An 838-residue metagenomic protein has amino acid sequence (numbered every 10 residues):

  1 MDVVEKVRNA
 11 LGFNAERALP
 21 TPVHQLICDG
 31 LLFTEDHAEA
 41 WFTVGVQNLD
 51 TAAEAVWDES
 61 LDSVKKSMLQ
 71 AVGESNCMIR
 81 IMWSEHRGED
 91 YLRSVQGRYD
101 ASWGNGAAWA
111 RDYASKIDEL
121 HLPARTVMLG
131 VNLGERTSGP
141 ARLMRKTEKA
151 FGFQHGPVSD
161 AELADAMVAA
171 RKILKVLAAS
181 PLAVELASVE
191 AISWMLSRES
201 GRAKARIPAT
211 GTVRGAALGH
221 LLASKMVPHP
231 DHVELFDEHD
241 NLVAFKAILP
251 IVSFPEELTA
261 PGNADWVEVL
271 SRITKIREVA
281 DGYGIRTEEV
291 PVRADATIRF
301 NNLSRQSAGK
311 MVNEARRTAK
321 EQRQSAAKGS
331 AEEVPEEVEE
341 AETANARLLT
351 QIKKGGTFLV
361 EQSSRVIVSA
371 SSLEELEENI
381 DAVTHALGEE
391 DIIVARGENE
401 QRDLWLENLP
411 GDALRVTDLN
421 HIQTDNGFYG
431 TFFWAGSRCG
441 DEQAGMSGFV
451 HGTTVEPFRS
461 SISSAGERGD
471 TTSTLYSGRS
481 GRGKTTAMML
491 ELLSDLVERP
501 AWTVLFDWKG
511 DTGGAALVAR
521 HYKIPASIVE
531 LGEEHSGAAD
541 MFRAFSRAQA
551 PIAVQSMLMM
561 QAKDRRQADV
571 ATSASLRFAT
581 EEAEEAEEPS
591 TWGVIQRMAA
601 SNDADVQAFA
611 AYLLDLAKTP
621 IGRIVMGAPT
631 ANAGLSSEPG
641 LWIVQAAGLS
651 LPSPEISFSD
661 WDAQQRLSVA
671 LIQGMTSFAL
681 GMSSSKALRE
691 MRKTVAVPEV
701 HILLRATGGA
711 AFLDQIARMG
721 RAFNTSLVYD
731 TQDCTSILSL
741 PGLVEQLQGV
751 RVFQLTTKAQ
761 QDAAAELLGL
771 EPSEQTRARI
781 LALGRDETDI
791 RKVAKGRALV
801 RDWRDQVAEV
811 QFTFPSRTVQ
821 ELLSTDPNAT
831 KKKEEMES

Functional and structural regions predicted by a protein language model:
M1-V416: Extended, folded cores of ATP/NTP-driven motor/assembly subunits in large transport and secretion machines
T34, E119-L120, L517-R520, L738-V744: Short glycine-biased active-site loop of nucleotidyltransferases that positions the nucleotide triphosphate and helps
T34, Q47-L49, W57-D58, S63-A71 (+2 more regions): Glycine-rich phosphate-binding loop of nucleotide-binding enzymes
L49-A55, R80-W103, A107, S115-L120 (+1 more regions): Switch/coupling segment of Walker-type NTPase motor domains
S60-S63, S67-G73, L406-P457, G510 (+6 more regions): P-loop NTPase motor domains
G97-R98, R202-S271, H385, E389-S473 (+5 more regions): Phosphate-binding P-loop/Walker A region and its immediate neighborhood
A326, V455-E456, S464-R482, A487-L492 (+4 more regions): Conserved P-loop NTPase motor cores
P551-S590, P741-S838: P-loop NTPase motor core of the ASCE superfamily
